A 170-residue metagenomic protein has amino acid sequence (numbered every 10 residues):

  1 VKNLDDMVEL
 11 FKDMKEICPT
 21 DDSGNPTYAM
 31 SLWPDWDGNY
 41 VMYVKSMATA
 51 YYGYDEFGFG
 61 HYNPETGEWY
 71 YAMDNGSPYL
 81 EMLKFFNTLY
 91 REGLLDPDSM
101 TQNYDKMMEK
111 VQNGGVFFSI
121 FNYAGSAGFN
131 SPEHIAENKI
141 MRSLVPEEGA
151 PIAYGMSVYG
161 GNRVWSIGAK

Functional and structural regions predicted by a protein language model:
V1-K170: Extracytoplasmic/secretory soluble proteins
